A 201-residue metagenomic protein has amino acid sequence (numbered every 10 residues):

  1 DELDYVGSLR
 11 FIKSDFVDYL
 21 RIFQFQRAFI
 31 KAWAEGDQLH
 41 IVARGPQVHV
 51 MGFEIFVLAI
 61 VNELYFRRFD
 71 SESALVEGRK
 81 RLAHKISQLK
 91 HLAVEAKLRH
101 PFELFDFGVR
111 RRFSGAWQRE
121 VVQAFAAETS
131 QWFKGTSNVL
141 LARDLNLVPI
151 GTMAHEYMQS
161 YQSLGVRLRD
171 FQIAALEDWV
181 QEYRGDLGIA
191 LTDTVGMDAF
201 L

Functional and structural regions predicted by a protein language model:
D1-E182: Ordered alpha/beta subdomains of enzyme catalytic regions
E182-L201: Catalytic core of soluble alpha/beta enzymes
